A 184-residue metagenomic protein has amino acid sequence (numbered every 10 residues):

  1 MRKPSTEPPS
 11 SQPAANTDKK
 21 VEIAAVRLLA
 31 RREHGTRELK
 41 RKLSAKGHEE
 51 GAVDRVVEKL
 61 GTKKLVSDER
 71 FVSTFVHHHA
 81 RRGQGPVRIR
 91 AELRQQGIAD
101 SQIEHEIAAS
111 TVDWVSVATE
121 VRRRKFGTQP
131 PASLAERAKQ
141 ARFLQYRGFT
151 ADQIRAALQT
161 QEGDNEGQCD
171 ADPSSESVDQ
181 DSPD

Functional and structural regions predicted by a protein language model:
M1-D184: An alpha-helical, amphipathic repeat domain used for nucleic-acid recognition, typified by the mTERF helical solenoid
